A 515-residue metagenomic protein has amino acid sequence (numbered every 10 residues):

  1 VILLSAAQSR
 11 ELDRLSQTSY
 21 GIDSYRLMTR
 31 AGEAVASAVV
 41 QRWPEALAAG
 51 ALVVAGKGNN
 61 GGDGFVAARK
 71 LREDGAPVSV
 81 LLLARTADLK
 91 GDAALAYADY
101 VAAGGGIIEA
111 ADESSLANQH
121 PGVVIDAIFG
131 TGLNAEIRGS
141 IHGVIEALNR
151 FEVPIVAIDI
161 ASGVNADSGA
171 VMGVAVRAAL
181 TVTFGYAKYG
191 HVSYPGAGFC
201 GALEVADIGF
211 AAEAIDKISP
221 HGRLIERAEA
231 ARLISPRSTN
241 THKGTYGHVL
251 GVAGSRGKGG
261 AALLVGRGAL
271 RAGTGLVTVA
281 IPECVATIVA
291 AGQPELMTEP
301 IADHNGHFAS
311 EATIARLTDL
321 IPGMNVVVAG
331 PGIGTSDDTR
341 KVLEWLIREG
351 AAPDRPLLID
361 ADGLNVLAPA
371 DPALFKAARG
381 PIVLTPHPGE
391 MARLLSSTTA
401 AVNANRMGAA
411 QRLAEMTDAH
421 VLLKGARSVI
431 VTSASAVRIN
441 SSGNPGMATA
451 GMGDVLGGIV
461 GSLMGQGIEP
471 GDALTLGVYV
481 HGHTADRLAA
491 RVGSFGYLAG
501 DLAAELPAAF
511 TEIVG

Functional and structural regions predicted by a protein language model:
V1-A84, K90, A94, L180 (+2 more regions): Small-residue (G/A/S/T)-rich helix-start motifs and N-terminal tracts that mark the onset
V80, G91, E109, E113 (+1 more regions): Short amphipathic alpha-helical segment within the helicase RecA-like ATPase core that mediates nucleic-acid
I107-Q119, L317: Short acidic low-complexity segments
L116-N118, V174-A175, D319-L320, L413: Structural alpha-helical scaffold elements that stabilize or flank donor/cofactor-binding regions in carbohydrate
Q119-V123, I128-P220: Internal gly/pro-rich beta-alpha loop/helix module that stabilizes soluble enzyme cofactors or their anionic handles
